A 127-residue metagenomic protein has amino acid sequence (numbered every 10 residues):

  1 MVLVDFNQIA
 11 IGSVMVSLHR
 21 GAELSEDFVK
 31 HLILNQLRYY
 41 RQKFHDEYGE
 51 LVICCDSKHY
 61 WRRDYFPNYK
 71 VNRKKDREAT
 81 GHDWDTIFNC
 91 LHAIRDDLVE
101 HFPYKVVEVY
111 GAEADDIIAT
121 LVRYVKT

Functional and structural regions predicted by a protein language model:
M1-K126: Noncatalytic, basic helical substrate-engagement surface that gates or grips nucleic-acid strands
